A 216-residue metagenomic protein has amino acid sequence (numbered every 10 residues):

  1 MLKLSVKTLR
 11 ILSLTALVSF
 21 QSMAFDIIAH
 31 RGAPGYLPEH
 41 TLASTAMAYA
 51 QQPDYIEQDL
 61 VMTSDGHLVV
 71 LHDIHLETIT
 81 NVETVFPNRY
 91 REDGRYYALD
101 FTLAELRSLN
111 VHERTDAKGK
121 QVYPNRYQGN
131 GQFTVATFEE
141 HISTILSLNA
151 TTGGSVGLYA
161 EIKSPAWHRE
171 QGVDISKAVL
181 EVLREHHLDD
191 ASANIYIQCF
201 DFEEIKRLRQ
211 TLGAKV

Functional and structural regions predicted by a protein language model:
M1-V6: N-terminal secretory signal peptides that target proteins for export/translocation
R10-S19: Bacterial N-terminal signal peptides
S22-V216: Phosphate-group recognition and catalysis centered on beta-loop-alpha active-site segments
